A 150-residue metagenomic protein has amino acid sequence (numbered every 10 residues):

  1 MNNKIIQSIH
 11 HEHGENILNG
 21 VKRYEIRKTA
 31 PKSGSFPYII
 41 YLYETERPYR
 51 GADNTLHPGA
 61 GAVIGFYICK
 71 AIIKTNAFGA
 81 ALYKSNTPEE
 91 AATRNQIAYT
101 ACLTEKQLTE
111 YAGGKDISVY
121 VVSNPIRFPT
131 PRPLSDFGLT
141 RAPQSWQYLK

Functional and structural regions predicted by a protein language model:
M1-K150: Structured alpha/beta reader/binder surfaces that contact nucleic acids or chromatin modification marks
